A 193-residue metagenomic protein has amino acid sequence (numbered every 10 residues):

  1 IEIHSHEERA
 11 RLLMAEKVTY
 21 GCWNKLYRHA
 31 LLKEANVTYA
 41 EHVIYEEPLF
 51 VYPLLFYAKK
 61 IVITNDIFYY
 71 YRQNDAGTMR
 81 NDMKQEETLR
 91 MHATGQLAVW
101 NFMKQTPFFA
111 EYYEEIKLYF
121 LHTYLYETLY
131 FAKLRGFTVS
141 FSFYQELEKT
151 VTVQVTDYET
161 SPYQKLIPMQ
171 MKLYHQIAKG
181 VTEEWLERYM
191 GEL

Functional and structural regions predicted by a protein language model:
I1-N65, Y69-E87: Donor-binding/catalytic cores of nucleotide-activated saccharide and glycerol-phosphate transferases/polymerases
Y39, Q105-Y112: Inter-helical turn/loop segments and adjacent helix faces that build the functional surface of alpha-helical bundle
I44, L89, E114-K117: Inter-repeat boundary and helix-capping residues of tandem alpha-helical solenoids
F68-D75, N81-F108, E127-V155: Catalytic core of nucleotide-sugar-dependent glycosyltransferases
Q73, Y112-E115: Short acidic alpha-helical/loop segments enriched in Asp/Glu that coordinate divalent cations
E115-L129: Amphipathic alpha-helical repeat scaffolds of TPR domains
A132-L193: Membrane-interface aromatic/basic loop that binds lipid-linked glycans or pyrophosphate carriers, typified by
